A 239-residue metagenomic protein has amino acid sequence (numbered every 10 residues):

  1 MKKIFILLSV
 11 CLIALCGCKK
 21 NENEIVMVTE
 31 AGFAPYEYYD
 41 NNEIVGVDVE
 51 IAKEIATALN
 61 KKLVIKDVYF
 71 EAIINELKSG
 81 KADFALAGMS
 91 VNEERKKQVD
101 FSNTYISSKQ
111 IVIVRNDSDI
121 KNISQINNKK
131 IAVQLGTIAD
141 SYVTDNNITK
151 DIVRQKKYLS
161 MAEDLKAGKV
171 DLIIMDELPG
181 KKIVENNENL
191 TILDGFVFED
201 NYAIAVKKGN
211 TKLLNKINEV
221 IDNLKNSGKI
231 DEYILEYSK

Functional and structural regions predicted by a protein language model:
A14-G17: C-terminal motif of bacterial Sec signal peptides marking the signal peptidase cleavage site
E22-G88: Extracytoplasmic small-molecule ligand-binding "clamshell" domains of the periplasmic binding protein/Venus flytrap
I25-T29, I123-G136: Short loop->beta-strand "edge-of-pocket" segments that line small-molecule binding or catalytic clefts across diverse
T29-A31, I106-V114, E177, K181-D222: Periplasmic-binding protein-like
T57-A58, K66-D67, E71-F84, Q98 (+4 more regions): Short helices/loops that flank or line small-molecule/ion binding pockets
K62-Y69, V133, K150-K157: Short beta-strand-to-loop elements that line the ligand-binding cleft of bilobed periplasmic-binding protein-like
S102-N103, V114-I131: Flexible hinge/capping segments at coil-to-helix
I138-K156, E188-F196, E219-K239: Ligand-binding clefts/hinges and TM-proximal coupling segments of bilobed small-molecule sensing domains
